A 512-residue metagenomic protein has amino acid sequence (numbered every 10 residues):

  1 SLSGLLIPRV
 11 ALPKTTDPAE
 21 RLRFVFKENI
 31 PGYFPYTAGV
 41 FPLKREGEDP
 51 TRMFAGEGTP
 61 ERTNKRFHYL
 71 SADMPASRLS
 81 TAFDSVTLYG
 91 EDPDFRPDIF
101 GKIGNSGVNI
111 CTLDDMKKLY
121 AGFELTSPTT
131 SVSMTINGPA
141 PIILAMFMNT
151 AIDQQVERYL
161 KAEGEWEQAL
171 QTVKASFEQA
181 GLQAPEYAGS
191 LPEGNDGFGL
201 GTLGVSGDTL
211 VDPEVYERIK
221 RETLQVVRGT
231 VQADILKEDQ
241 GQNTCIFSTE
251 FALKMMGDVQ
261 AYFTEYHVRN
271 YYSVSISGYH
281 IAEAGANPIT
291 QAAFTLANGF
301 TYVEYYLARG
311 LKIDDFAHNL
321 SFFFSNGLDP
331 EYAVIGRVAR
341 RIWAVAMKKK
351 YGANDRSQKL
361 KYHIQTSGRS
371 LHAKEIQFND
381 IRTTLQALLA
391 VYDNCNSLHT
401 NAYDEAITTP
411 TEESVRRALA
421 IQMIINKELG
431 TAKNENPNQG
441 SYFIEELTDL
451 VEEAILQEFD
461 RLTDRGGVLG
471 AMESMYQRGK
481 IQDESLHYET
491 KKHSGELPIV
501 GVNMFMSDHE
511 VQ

Functional and structural regions predicted by a protein language model:
L2-N326, E331-Y332, K350, S357-H363 (+3 more regions): Catalytic alpha/beta active-site cores
R62, M74, C111-D115, G138 (+13 more regions): Generic recognition of stable, solvent-exposed alpha-helical segments in well-folded globular domains
P97, L389, N436, L462: Short glycine- and Lys/Arg-enriched binding-loop motifs that mark or flank ligand-binding interfaces
L125-T126, A169-L170, L450-A454, R478-Q482: A short structural micro-motif
Q240-C245, I281-N287, F323-E331, Q365-Q377 (+4 more regions): Short beta-alpha connecting loops at secondary-structure transitions that line or flank enzyme active sites
G310-F316, A353-T366, K374-A406, T411-E435 (+4 more regions): Flexible glycine/proline-rich, aromatic-decorated loop/lid segments
V345-M347: Helix-loop-helix connectors at the membrane interface of multi-pass transporters/channels
N396, E428, A432-E435, A454-Q512: Intrinsic disorder at enzyme termini
